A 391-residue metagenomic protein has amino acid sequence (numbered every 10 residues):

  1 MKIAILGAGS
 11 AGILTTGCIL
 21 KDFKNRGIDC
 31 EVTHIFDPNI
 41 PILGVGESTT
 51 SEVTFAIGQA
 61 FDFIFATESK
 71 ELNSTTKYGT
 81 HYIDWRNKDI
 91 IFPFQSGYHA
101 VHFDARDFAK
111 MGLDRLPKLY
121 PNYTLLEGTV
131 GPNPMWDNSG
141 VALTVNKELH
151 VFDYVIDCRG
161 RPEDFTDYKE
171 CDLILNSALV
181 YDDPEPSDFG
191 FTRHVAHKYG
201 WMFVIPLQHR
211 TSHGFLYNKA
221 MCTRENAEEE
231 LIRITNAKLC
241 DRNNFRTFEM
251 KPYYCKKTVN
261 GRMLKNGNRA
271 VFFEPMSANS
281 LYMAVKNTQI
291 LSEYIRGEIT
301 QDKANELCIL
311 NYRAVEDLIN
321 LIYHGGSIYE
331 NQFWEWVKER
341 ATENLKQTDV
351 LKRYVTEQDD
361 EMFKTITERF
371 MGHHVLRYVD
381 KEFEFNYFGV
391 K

Functional and structural regions predicted by a protein language model:
M1-D29: N-terminal Rossmann-like FAD-binding beta1-loop-alpha1 element of flavoenzymes
G17-N25, D114, K118, E293: Short, well-ordered alpha-helices that flank and scaffold nucleotide-derived cofactor binding pockets
C18, R115-T235: Predominantly flavin-linked oxidoreductase catalytic cores and closely associated redox partners
L20-V45: Glycine-rich FAD pyrophosphate-binding loop
N39-Q95: N-terminal FAD cofactor-binding segment of flavoenzymes
S48-T49, Q95-R115, C158, K219-N226: Short beta-strand to alpha-helix junction loop
Q208, Y217-L321: FAD/FMN-dependent oxidoreductases across multiple families
R296-K391: Long, low-complexity C-terminal extensions of enzymes
